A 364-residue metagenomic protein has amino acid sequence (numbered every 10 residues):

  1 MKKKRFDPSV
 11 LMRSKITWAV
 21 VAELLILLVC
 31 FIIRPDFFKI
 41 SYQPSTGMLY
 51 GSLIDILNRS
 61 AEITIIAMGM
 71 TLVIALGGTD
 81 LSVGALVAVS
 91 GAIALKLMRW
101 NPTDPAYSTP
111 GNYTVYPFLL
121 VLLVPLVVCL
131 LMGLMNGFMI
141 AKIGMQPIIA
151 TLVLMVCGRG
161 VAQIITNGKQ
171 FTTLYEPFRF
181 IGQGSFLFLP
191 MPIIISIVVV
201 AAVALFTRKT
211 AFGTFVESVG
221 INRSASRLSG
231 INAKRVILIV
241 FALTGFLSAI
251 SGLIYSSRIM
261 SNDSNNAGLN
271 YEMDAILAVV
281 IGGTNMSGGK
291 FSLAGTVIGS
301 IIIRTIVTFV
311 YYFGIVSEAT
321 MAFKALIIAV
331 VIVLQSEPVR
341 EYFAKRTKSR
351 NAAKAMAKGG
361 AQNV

Functional and structural regions predicted by a protein language model:
M1-I32, A201, L228-R235, I306 (+1 more regions): Cytosolic-side transmembrane-helix boundaries in multi-pass membrane proteins
K2-I65, T103-F118, G360-V364: Membrane-interfacial amphipathic/re-entrant helices at transmembrane-helix boundaries
F6, L119, I143, P147-K209 (+3 more regions): Transmembrane helix-bundle core of multi-pass membrane transporters and related energy-transducing complexes
C30-F31, L49-N101, F138-M145, G283-K290 (+1 more regions): Single transmembrane alpha-helix segments in multi-pass membrane proteins
D36-D55, A162-I165, T207, G213 (+2 more regions): Inter-helical junctions in multi-pass inner-membrane proteins, predominant in energy-converting antiporter-like
T103-L154, G299: Alpha-helical transmembrane segments within multi-pass membrane transporters and channels
F212-I237: Short cytoplasmic-facing helical segments at TM-TM junctions of multi-pass membrane proteins
S248, I259, D263-A325: Transmembrane alpha-helical segments in multi-pass inner-membrane proteins
